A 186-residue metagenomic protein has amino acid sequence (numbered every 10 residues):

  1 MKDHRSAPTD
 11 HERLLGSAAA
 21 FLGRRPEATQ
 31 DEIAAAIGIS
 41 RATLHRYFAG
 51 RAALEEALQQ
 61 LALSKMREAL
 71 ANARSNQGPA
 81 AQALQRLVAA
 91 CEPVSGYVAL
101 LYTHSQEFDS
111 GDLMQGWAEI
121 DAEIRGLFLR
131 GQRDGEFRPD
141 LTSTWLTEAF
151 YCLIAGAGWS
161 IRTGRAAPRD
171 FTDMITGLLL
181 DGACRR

Functional and structural regions predicted by a protein language model:
M1-A36, A53-E56: Basic, helix-initiating cap at the start of DNA-binding domains
L14-L22, A62, M66, C91: Short hydrophobic clusters on alpha-helical segments that form packing/core surfaces in small helical domains
G38-F48: Short hydrophobic/aromatic patch on the recognition helix
F48, L58-Q59: DNA major-groove recognition helix of helix-turn-helix
A57, E68-Y97, G111: Hydrophobic alpha-helical connector segments
E92-R125: Short secondary-structure transition hinges
Y102-Q106, M114, A118, R133-L178: Hydrophobic/aromatic-rich alpha-helical bundle segments in the mid-to-C-terminal region
